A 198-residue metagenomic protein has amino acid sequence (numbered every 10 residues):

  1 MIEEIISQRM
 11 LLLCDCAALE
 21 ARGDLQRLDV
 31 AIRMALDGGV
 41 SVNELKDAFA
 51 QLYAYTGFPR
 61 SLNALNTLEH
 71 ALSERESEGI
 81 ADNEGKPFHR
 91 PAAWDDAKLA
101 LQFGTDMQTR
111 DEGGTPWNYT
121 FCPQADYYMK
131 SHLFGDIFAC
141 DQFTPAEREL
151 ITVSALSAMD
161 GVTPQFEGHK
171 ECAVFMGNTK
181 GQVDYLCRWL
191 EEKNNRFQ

Functional and structural regions predicted by a protein language model:
M1-M10, L19-G38, V42-E44, A54 (+4 more regions): Acidic, glycine/proline-rich low-complexity segments that act as flexible tails and inter-domain linkers
M10-R22, A146-V162: Amphipathic, charged-and-aliphatic alpha-helical interface segments that function as noncatalytic docking
